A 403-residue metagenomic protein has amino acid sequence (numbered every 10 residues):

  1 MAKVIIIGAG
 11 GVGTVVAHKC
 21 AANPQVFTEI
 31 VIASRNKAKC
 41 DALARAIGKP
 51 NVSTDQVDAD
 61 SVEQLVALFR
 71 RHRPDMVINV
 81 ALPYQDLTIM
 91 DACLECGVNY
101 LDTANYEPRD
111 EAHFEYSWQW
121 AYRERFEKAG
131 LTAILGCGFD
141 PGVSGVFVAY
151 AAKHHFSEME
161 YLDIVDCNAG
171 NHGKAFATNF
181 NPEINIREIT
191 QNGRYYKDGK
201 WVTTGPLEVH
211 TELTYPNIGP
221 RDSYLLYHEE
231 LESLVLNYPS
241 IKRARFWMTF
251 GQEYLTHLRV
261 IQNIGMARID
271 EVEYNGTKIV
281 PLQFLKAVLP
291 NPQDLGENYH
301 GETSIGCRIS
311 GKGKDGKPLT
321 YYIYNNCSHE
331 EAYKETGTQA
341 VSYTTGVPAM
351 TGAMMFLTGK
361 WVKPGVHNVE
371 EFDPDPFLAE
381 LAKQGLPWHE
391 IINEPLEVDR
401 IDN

Functional and structural regions predicted by a protein language model:
V12: Hydrophobic/small residue at the entry helix of a nucleotide-binding pocket
N36-K39: Helix N-cap at the beta1-alpha1 junction of Rossmann-like dinucleotide-binding domains, i.e., the first residues
I47-S61: Rossmann-fold cofactor-recognition segment
A59-H72, Q85: Conserved Rossmann-fold cofactor-binding substructure of NAD(P)-dependent oxidoreductases
F69, D75-N79, Y100-L101: N-terminal Rossmann-like NAD(P) cofactor-binding module of classical short-chain dehydrogenase/reductase
A104-L131: Rossmann-fold NAD(P)-binding glycine/threonine-rich loop
K153-N403: C-terminal catalytic/substrate-binding lobe primarily of soluble NAD(P)-dependent oxidoreductases
